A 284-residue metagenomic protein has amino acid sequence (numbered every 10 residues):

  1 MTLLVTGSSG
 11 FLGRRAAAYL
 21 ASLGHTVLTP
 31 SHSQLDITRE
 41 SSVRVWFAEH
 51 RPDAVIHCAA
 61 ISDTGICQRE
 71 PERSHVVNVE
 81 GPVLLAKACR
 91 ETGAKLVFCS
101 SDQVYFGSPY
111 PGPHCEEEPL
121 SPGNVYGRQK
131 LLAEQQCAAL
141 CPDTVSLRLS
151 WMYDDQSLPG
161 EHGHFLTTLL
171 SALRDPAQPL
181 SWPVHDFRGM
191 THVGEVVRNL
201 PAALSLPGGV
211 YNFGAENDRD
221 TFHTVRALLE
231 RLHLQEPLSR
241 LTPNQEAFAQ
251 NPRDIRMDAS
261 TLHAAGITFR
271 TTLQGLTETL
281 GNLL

Functional and structural regions predicted by a protein language model:
M1-A21: N-terminal Rossmann NAD(P)H-binding glycine-rich loop of SDR-like oxidoreductase domains
E40-V77, A88: NAD(P)H-binding glycine-rich loop region in Rossmannoid oxidoreductase-like domains and their noncatalytic homologs
V83-S121: Conserved Rossmann-fold NAD(P)-dependent oxidoreductase catalytic core, especially the SDR/UDP-sugar
Q135-R188: NAD(P)-dependent short-chain dehydrogenase/reductase
D154, S181-F187, Y211-R219, A264: Glycine-rich Rossmann NAD(P)(H)-binding loop
T167-P179, F187-N212: Alpha-helical substrate-binding/gating segment
V197-N199, A203-E246, L280, L284: Mid/C-terminal beta-alpha module of Rossmann-like enzyme folds, strongest in SDR-family dehydrogenases/epimerases
Q235, Q250-L284: C-terminal amphipathic/interface module of NAD(P)-dependent oxidoreductases and related NAD-binding regulators
